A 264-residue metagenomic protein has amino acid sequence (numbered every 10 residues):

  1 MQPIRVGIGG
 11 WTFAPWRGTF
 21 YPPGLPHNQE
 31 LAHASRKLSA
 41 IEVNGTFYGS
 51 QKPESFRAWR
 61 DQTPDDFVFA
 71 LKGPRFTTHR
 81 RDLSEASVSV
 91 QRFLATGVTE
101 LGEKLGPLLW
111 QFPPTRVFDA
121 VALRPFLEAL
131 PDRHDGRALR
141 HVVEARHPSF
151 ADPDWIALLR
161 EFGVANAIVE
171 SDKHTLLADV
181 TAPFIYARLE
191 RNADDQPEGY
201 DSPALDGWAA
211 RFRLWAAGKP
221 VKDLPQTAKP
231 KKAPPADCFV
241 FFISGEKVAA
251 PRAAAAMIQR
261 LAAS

Functional and structural regions predicted by a protein language model:
M1-S264: Residues lining hydrophobic/aromatic ligand-binding pockets adjacent to catalytic sites
